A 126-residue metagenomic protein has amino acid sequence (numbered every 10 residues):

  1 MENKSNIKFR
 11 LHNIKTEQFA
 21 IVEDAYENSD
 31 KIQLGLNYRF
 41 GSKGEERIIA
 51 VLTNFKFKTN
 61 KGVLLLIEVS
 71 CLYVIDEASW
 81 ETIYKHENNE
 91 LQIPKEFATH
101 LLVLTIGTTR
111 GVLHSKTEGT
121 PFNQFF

Functional and structural regions predicted by a protein language model:
M1-L104, G111-F126: N-terminal intrinsically disordered, cationic/polar leader segments that include organellar targeting peptides
